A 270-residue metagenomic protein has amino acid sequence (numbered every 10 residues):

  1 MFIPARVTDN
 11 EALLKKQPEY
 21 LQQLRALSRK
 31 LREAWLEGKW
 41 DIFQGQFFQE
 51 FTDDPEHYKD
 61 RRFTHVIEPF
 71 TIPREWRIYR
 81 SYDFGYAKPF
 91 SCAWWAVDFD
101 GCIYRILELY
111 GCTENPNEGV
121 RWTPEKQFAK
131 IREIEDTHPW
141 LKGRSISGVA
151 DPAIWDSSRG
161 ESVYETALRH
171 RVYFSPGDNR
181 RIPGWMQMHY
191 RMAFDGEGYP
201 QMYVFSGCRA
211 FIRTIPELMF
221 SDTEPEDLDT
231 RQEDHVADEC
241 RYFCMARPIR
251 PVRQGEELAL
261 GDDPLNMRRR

Functional and structural regions predicted by a protein language model:
F2-P4, F174: Conserved beta-strand scaffold positions in the cores of enzyme catalytic domains, especially in NTP/NDP-utilizing
D9-F84: ATPase catalytic-site recognition across NTP-hydrolyzing enzymes
A12-L13, Q44, K88-C92, E114-N117 (+1 more regions): Short acidic/glycine-rich loop or secondary-structure boundary segments that cap or lie
P18-L24, P89, D262-R270: Class I S-adenosyl-L-methionine
F90-W95, R241: Short beta-strand scaffold segments in enzyme catalytic cores
G101-D229, P248-Q254, A259-R270: Mg2+-dependent endonuclease catalytic cores in nucleic-acid-processing enzymes, primarily RNase H-like
T230-V252: Acidic, Mg2+-coordinating catalytic module of metal-dependent nucleases/exonucleases that use a two-metal-ion mechanism
